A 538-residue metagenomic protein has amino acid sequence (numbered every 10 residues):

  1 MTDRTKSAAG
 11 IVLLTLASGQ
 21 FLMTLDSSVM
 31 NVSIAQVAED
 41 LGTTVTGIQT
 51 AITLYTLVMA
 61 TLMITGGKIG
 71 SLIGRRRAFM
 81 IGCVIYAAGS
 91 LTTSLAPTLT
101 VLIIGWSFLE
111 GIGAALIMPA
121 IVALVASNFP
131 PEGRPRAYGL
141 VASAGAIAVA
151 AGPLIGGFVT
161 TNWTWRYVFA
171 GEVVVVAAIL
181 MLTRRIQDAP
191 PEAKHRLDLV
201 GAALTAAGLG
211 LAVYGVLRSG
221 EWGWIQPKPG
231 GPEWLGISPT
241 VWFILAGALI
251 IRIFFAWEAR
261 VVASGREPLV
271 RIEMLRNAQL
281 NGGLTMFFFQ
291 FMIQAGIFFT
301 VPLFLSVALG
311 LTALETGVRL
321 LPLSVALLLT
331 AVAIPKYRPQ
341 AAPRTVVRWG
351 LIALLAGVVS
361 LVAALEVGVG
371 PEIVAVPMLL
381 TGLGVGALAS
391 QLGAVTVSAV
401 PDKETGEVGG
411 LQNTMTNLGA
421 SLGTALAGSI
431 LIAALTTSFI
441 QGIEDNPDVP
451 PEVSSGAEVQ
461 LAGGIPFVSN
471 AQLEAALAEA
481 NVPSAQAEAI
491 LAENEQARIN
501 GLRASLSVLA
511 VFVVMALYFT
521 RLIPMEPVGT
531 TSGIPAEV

Functional and structural regions predicted by a protein language model:
M1-L16, Q20, R260, Q279 (+2 more regions): Transmembrane-helix exit segments and adjacent C-terminal regions of multi-pass membrane proteins
T2-D3, L180-L209, W222-G236, R260-A278 (+3 more regions): Flexible interhelical linker loops that connect adjacent transmembrane helices in multi-pass membrane transporters
A9-M59, M63, T164, L235-W242 (+2 more regions): Transmembrane core module of solute transporters
I34, A148-T160, I334, G423 (+1 more regions): Small-residue (Gly/Pro/Ala) motifs that create kinks and tight helix-helix packing interfaces
S71-L209, R218, P227, L235 (+1 more regions): Helix-loop-helix hairpins in multi-pass membrane proteins, especially solute transporters
I73-A88, T92, A96-I104, I117-A123 (+5 more regions): C-terminal module of multi-pass small-molecule transporters
V173-P191, G208-E221, A246-V262, L517-P524: C-terminal membrane-cytosol helix-exit motif in multi-pass small-molecule transporters
